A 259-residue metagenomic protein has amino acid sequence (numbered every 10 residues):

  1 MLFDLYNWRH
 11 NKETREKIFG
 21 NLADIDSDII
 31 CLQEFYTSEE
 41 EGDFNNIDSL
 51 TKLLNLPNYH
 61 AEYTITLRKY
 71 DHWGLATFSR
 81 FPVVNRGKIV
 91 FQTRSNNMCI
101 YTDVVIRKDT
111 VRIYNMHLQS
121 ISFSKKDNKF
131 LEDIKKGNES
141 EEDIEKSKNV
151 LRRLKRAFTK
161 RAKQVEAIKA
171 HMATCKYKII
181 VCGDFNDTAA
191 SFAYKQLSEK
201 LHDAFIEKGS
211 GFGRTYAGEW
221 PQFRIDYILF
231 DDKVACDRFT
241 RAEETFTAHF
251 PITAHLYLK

Functional and structural regions predicted by a protein language model:
M1-R15, Y36-E40, S122-F158: Acidic/histidine-rich helix-loop elements that form or flank divalent-metal/phosphate-binding sites at the catalytic
M1-T102, I106: Membrane-embedded segments
L2-F3, T37, T66, F81-V83 (+5 more regions): Short, solvent-exposed loop/turn segments at secondary-structure junctions
E13, K17, D24, N45-S49 (+5 more regions): Extracytoplasmic/secreted proteins, especially bacterial periplasmic and envelope-associated proteins
Q33, M116, C182-D184: Active-site flanking residues adjacent to catalytic metal/cofactor-binding acidic residues
S79-V84, S95-E139, V234, L256-K259: Beta-strand-turn-beta hairpins that frame and shape the catalytic cleft of phosphate-ester-processing enzymes
K88, T159-I180, F185-K259: Metal-dependent phosphoester-hydrolase catalytic domains
